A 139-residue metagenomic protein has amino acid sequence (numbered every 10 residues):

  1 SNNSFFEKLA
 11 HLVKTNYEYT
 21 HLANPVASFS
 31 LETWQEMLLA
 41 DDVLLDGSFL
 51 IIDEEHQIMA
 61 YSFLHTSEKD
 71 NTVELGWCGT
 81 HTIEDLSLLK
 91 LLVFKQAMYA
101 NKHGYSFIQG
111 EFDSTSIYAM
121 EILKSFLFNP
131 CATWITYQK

Functional and structural regions predicted by a protein language model:
S1, T82, E111-T115: Structural motif
S1-L12: A short beta-loop-alpha structural element at the N-terminal edge of CoA-dependent acyl/N-acetyltransferase catalytic
F6, Y17-T20: Intrinsically disordered, low-complexity segments enriched in serine, threonine, and glycine
H11-T15, S125: Residues within well-ordered alpha-helical secondary structure of globular protein domains
T20-T72, W77-G79: A conserved beta-strand-loop-helix scaffold within acyl/acetyltransferase catalytic domains
E84-K95: Conserved acetyl-CoA pyrophosphate-binding loop and the N-cap/start of the following alpha-helix in GNAT-like
K95-M98, K102-K139: Active-site/acyl-donor-binding loops of N-acyltransferases
